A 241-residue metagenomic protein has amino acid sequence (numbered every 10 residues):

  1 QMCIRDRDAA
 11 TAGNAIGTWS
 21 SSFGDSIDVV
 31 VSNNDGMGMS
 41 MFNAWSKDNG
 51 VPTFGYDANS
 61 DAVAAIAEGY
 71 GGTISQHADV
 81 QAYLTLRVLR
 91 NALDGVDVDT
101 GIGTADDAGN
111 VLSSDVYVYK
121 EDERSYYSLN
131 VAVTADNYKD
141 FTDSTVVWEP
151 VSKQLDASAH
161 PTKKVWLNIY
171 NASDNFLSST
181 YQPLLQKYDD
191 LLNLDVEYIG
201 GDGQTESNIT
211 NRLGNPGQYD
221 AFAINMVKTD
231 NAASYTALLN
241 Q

Functional and structural regions predicted by a protein language model:
M2-I4: Short, small-residue-biased leader/transition segments that mark boundaries at the very start of proteins
A9-G13, A58-A62, H77-D97: Hydrophobic alpha-helical segments within soluble ligand-binding/sensing domains
A10-S26, T205-F222, L238: Short, well-structured alpha-helical segments in soluble
G24-N34, V51-Y56, I74-Q76, L167-I169 (+1 more regions): Periplasmic-binding protein-like
V29-G71: Venus flytrap/periplasmic-binding-protein-like
D35, K163-L184, Y188-L191, V196-Y219 (+1 more regions): Extracytoplasmic "Venus flytrap"
E68-D79, Y198: Short beta-strand elements at the ligand-binding edges of bilobed clamshell
L84, V88-K163: Hinge/cleft segment of the Venus flytrap/periplasmic-binding protein
